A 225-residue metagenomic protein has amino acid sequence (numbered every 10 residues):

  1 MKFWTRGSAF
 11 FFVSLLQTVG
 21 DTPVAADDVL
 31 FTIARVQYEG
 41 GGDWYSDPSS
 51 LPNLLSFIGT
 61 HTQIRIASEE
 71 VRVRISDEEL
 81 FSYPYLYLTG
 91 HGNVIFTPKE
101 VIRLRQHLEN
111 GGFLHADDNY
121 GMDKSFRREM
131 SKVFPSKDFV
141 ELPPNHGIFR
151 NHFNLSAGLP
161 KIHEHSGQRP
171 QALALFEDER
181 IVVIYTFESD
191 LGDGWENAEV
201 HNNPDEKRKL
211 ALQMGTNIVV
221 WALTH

Functional and structural regions predicted by a protein language model:
G7-T18: Bacterial N-terminal signal peptides
P23-Y85, T89-G92, V182, D190-L191 (+1 more regions): Aromatic-Pro/Gly-enriched surface loop or interdomain linker that acts as a lid/target-recognition segment
I33, Y85-K124: Short alpha-beta junction capping motif
G40-G41, S49-S50, D123-N197, K207-L212 (+1 more regions): An acidic, glycine-rich "communication" segment
T60, Q106, K132-P135: Short, intrinsically disordered, mixed-charge
I64-R74, A116-N119, K137-N145: Surface-exposed patches in mature extracellular/periplasmic domains of secreted proteins
S68-I75, T97-R103, G167-Q171: Alpha-helical scaffolding within the catalytic cores of extracellular/periplasmic polymer-degrading hydrolases
